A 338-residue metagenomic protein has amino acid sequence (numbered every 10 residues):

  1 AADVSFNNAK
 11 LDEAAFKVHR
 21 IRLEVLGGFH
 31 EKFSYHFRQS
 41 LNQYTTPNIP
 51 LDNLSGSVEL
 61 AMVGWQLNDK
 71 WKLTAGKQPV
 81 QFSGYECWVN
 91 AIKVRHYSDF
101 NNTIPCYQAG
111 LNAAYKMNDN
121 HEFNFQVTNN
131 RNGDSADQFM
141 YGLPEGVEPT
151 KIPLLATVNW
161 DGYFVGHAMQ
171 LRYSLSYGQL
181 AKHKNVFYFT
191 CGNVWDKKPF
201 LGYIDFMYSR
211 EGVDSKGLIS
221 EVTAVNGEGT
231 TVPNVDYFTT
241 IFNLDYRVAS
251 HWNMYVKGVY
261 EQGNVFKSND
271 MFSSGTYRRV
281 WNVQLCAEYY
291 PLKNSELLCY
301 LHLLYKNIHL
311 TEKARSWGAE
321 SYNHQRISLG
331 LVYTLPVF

Functional and structural regions predicted by a protein language model:
A1-D3, L11-G133, G162-V165: Outer membrane beta-barrel
N7-D12, P50-L51, V165-F338: Outer-membrane beta-barrel pore domains
H19-L23, G56-V63, Y107-L111, L154-V158 (+4 more regions): Hydrophobic, lipid-facing positions within transmembrane beta-strands of outer-membrane proteins
G28-E31, T103-A109, P144-E145, G202-S209 (+2 more regions): Short C-terminal domain-edge/linker segments immediately following a structured domain
P47-P50, F139-G146, R315: Low-complexity, polar-biased intrinsically disordered regions enriched in Pro/Ser/Thr/Gly
E86-W88, D137-Q138, K216: Short aromatic-enriched loop/helix-cap "lid" or pocket-rim segments at secondary-structure transitions that line
N102, P149, P233: Glycine- and other small-residue-rich loops at beta-strand/loop junctions that grip anionic moieties
Q126, N130-F187: Loop-centered beta-sheet repeat module
